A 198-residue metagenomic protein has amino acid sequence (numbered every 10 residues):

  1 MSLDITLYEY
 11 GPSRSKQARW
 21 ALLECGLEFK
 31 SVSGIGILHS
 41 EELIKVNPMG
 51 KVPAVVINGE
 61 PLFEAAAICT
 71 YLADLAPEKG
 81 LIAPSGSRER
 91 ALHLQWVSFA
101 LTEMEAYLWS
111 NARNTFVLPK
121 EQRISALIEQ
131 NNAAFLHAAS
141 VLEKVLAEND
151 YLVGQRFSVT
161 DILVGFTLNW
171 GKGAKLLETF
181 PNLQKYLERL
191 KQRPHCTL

Functional and structural regions predicted by a protein language model:
M1-A126: GST-like domain detector, emphasizing the conserved glutathione-binding G-site in the N-terminal thioredoxin-like
K45, V164, Q192: Phosphate-coordinating loops and pocket residues in cytosolic domains that bind phosphorylated ligands
V55, D161, R193: Conserved G/P- and acidic residue-centered "switch" motifs that form tight phosphate/ATP-binding loops in soluble
A67, N182, H195: Residue-level recognition of oxygen-bearing side chains
A100-R189: GST-like fold's C-terminal all-alpha helical module
